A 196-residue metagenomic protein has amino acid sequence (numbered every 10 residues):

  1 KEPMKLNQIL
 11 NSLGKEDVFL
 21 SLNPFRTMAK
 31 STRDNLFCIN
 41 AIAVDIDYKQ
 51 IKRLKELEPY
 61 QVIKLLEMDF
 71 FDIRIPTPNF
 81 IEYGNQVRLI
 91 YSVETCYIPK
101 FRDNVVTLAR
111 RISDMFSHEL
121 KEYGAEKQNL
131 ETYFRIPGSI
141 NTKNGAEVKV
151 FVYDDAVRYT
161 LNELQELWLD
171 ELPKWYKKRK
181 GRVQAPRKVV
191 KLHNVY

Functional and structural regions predicted by a protein language model:
K1-N85, S92-R111, K188: Signature for HUH/AEP ssDNA processing cores
K64-E67, F71-F80, L161-Y196: Long, charged low-complexity interaction segments
E82-S92, V157, Q165, L169: Hydrophobic/aromatic-rich, well-ordered segments within soluble, folded domains that form packed cores
Q86-V87, T95-C96, S139-K143: Short, internal active-site loops enriched in acidic
R110-K121: A common structural junction motif
L120-R182: Catalytic "initiation/cleavage/transfer" segments centered on a nucleophilic residue and adjacent nucleic-acid-engaging
